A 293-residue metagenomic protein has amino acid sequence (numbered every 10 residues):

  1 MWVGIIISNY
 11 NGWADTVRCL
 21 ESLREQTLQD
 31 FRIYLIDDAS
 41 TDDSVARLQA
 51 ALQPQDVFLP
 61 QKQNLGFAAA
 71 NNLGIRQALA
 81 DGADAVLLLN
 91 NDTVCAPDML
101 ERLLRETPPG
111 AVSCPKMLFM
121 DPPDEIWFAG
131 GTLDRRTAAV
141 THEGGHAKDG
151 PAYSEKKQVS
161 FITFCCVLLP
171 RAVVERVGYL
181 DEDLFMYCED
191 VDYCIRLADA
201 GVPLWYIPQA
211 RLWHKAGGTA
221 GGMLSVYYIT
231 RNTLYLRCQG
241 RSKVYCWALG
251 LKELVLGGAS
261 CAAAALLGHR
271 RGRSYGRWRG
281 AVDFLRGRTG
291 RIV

Functional and structural regions predicted by a protein language model:
N11, L23, D38-D43, Q61 (+1 more regions): Conserved short acidic donor-positioning loop in nucleotide-sugar-dependent glycosyltransferases
E21-D30: Short, acidic, metal-binding catalytic loop of nucleotide-sugar glycosyltransferases
Q61-D81: Glycine-rich, basic loop-to-helix element that forms the pyrophosphate-binding segment of sugar-nucleotide handling
A83-V94: Short beta-strand-to-loop acidic/aromatic patch adjacent to the donor-nucleotide binding site
T93-F128, T132-R135: Conserved donor NDP-sugar-binding/catalytic core segment of glycosyltransferases
D134-S160: Short, flexible, basic/aromatic active-site loop/helix in glycosyltransferases
S160-R211: A short, conserved alpha-helix in the catalytic core of glycosyltransferases
S225-N232, S242-V293: Non-catalytic, C-terminal membrane-associated alpha-helical segments of glycosyltransferases
